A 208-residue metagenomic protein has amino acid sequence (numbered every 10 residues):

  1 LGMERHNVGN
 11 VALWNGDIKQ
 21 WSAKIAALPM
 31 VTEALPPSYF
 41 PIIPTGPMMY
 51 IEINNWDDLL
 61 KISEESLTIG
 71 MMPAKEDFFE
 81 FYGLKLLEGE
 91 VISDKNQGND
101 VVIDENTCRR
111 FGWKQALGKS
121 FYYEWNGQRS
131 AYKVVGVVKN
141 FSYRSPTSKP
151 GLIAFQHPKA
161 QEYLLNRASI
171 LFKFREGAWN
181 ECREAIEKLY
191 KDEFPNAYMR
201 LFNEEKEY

Functional and structural regions predicted by a protein language model:
L1-L60, E65: Membrane-proximal extracellular/periplasmic loop immediately following the first transmembrane helix
G16-P36, E105-N106, Q128-Y208: "Rare, low-scoring activations can occur in soluble or secreted enzymes where short amphipathic helices or signal
T32-L35, K85-E90: Short, well-structured beta-strand/strand-turn elements
T45-M48, W113-K119, L165: A short, compositionally biased
Y50-E88, V135-G136: The feature marks short, hydrophobic/small-residue-biased sequence motifs that occur predominantly
E64-G70, G89-V102, F121-N140, E162-L164: Beta-strand-rich non-transmembrane domains
A74-E88, V102-K119: Short, solvent-exposed hinge/capping segments at secondary-structure junctions
Y82-G83, N96, F111-G112, W125 (+1 more regions): Activation segment
